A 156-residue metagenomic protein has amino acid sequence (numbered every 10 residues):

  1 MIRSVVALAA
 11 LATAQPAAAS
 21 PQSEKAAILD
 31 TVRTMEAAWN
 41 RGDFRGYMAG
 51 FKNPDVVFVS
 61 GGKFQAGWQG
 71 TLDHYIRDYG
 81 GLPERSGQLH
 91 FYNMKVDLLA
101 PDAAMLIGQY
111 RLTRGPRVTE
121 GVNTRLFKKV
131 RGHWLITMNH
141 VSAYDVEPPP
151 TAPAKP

Functional and structural regions predicted by a protein language model:
M1-A7: Sec-dependent signal peptide recognition, specifically the positively charged N-region followed immediately by
A10, A18-A19, K129-V130: Short S/T/G/P-rich N-terminal loop/turn motif that feeds into the first structured element of a domain
A14-N53, E147-P156: Short, low-complexity N-terminal intrinsically disordered segments enriched in polar/charged residues
A26-T31, F44-D102, R111, R117-V118 (+1 more regions): A solvent-exposed, acidic/Ser-Thr-rich amphipathic alpha-helical stretch
V57-F58, M105-L106, I136: Short hydrophobic/aromatic-rich beta-strand segments that constitute the beta-sheet cores of beta-sandwich/beta-barrel
V96-A103, F127-H133: A short, structured loop/turn motif at beta-sheet edges
M105-Q109, T124: Beta-strand secondary-structure signal
E120-E147: Short beta-strand edge/turn micro-motifs at domain boundaries
